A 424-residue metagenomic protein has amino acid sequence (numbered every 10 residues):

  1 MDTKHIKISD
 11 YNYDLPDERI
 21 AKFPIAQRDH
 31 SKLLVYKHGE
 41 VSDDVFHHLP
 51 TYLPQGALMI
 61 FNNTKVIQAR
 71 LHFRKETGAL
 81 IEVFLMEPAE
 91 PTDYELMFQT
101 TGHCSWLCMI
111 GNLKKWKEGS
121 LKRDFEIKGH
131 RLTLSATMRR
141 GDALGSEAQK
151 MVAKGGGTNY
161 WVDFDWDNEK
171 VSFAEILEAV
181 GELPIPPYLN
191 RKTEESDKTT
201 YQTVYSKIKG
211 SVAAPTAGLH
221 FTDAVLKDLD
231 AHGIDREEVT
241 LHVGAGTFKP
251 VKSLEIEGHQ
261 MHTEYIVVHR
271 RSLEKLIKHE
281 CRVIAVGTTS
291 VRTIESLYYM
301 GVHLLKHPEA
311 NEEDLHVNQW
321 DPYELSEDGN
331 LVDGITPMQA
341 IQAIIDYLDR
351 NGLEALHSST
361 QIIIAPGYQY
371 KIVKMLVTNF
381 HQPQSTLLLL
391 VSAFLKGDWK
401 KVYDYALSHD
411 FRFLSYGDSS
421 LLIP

Functional and structural regions predicted by a protein language model:
M1-P424: Surface-exposed, charge/polar-rich loops and edge strands
